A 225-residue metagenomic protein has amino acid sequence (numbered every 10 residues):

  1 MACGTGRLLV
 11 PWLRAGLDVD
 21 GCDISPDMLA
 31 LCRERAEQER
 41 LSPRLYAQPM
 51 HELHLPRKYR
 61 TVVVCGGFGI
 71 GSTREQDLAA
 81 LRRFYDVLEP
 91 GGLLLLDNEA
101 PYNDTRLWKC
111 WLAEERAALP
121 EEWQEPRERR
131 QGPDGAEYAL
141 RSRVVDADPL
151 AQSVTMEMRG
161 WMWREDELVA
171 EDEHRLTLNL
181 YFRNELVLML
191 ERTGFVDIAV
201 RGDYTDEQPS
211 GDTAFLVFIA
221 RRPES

Functional and structural regions predicted by a protein language model:
A2-T5: Class I SAM-dependent methyltransferase "Motif I" SAM/SAH-binding loop
L9-E52: Class I SAM-dependent methyltransferase SAM/SAH-binding core
H54-V62: A short acidic, Gly/Pro-enriched loop at the edge of an enzyme's catalytic core that lines a small-molecule cofactor
V64-G67: A short beta-strand submotif of the Rossmann-like class I SAM-dependent methyltransferase core that lines
I70-T73: A short His-aromatic
L78-P90: A short glycine-rich, Lys/Arg-flanked "PGG" loop and its adjoining helix->strand segment in the class I
L96-E185: SAM-dependent methyltransferase
H174-S225: C-terminal lobe and adjacent flexible extensions of AdoMet/dcAdoMet transferase-like proteins
